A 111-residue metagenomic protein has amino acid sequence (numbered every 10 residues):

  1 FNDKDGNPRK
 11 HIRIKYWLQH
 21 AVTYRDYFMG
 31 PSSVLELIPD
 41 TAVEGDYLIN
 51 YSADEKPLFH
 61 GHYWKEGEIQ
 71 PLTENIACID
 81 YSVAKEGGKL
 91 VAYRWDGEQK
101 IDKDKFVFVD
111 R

Functional and structural regions predicted by a protein language model:
F1-R111: Feature recognizes metal-dependent phosphohydrolase scaffolds
